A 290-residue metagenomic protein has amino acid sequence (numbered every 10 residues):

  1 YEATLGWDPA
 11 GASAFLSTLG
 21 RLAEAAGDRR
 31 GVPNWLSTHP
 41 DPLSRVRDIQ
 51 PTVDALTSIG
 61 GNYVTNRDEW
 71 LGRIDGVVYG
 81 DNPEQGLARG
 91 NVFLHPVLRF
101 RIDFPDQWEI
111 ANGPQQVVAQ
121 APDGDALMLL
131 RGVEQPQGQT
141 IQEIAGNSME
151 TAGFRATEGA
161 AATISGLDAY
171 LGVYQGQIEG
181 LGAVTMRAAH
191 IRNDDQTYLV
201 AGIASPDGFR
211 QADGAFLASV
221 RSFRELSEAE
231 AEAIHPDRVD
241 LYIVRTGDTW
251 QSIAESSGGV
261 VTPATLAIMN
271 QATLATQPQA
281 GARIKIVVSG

Functional and structural regions predicted by a protein language model:
A3-D248, E255-S257, A264, Q271 (+2 more regions): Extracytoplasmic and endomembrane cell-envelope/extracellular-matrix remodeling and assembly machinery
